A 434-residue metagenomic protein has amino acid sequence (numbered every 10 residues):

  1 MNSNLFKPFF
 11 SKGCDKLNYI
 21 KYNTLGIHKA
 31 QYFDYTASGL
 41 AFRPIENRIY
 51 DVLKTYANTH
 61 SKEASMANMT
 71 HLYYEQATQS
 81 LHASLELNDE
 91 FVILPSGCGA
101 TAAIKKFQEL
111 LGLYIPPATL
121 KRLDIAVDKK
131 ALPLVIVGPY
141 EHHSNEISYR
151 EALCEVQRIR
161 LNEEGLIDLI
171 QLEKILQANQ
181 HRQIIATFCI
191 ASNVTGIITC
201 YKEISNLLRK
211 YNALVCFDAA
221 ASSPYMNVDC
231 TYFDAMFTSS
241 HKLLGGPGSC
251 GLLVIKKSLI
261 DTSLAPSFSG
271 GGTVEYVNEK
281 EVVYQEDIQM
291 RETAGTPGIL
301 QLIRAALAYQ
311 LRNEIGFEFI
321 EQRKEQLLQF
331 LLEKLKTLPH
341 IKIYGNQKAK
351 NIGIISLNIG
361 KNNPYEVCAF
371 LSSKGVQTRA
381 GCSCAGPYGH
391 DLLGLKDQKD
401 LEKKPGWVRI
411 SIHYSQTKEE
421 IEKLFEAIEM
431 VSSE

Functional and structural regions predicted by a protein language model:
M1-E434: Pyridoxal 5′-phosphate
